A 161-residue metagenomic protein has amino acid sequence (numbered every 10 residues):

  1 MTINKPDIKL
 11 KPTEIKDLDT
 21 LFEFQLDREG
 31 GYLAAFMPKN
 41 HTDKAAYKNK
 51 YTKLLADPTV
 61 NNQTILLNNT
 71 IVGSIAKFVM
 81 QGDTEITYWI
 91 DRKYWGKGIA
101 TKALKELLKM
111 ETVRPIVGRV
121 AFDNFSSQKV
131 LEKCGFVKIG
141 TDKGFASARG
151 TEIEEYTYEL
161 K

Functional and structural regions predicted by a protein language model:
M1-R28, N62-K161: Acyl-donor (CoA/ACP) binding surface of acyl/acetyltransferases
E29-T52: Conserved GNAT-fold acetyl-CoA-binding loop/helix
G31-Y32, N40, D57, G96 (+1 more regions): Generic macromolecular interface patches on structured domains
K50-K53, G144-A146: Short, P/G- and charge-enriched loop/turn segments at secondary-structure junctions
K53-T59: Short loop/turn motifs at secondary-structure junctions and domain boundaries
